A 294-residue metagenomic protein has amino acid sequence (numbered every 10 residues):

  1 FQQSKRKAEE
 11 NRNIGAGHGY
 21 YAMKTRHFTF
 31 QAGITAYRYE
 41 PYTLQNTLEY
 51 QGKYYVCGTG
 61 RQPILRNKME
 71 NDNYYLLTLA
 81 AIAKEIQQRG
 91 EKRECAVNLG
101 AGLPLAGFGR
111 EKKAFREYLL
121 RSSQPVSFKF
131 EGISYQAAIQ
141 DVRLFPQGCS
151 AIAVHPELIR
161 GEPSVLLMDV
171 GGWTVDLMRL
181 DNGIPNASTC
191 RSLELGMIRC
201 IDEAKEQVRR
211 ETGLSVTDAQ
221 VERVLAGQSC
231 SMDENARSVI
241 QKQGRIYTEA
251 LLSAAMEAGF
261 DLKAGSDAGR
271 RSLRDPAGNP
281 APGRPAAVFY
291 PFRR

Functional and structural regions predicted by a protein language model:
F1-V165, I184-R199, E211, D218-R294: Nucleotide/phosphate-binding catalytic cleft detector across ATP-hydrolyzing and phosphate-transferring enzymes
M168: Phosphate-handling catalytic cores of nucleic-acid transaction enzymes
L177-N182: PRPP/pyrophosphate-binding module of the type I phosphoribosyltransferase fold
Q207: A contiguous pocket-lining binding segment that forms or flanks enzyme active sites
